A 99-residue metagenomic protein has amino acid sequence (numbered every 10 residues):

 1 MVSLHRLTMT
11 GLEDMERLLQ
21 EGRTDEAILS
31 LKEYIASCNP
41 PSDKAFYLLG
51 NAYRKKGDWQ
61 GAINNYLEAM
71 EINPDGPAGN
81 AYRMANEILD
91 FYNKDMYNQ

Functional and structural regions predicted by a protein language model:
V2-H5, G79-Q99: Terminal, low-structured helical/coil segments at or just beyond the last alpha-helical repeat
M9, K44, P77-G79: Start-of-helix register in tetratricopeptide repeats
E13, Y47-L48, A81: "A position-specific structural signal for the A-helix of alpha-solenoid helical repeats
S37-C38, E71-I72: Structural marker of alpha-solenoid helical repeat scaffolds
